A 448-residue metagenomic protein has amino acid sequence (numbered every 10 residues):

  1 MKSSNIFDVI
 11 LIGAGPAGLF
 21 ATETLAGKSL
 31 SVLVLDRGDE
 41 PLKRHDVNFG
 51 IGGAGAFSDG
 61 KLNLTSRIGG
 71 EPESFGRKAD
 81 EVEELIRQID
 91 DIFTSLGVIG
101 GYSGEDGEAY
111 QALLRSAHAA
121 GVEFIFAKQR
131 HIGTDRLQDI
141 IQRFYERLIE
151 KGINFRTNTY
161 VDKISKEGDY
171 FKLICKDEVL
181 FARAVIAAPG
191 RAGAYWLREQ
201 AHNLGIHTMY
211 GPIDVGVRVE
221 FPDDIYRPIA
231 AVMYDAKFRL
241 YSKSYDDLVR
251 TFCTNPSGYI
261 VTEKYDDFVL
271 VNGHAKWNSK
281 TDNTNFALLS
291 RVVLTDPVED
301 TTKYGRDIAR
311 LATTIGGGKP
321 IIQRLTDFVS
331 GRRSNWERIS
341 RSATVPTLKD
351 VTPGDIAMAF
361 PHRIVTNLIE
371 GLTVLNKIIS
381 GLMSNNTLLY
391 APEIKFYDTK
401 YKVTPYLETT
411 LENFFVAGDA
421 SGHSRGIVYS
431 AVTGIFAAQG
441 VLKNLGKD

Functional and structural regions predicted by a protein language model:
K2-G69, E108-R115, A120-D448: Residues forming the flavin
G52-G104: Dinucleotide-binding Rossmann-like beta1-alpha1 core, especially the glycine-rich loop that anchors the ADP
